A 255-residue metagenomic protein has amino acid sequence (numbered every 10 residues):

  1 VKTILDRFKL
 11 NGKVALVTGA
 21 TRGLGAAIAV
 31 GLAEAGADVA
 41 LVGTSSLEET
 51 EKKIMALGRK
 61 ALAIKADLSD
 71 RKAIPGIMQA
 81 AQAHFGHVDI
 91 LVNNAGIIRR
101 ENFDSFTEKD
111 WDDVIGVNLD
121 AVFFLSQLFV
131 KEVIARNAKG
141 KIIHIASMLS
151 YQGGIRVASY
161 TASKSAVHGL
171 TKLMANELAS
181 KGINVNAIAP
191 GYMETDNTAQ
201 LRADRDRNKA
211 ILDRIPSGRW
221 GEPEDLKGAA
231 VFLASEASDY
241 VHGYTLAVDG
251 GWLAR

Functional and structural regions predicted by a protein language model:
K2, F85, F123, K181-N184 (+1 more regions): C-terminal substrate-recognition "lid" of short-chain dehydrogenase/reductases
V14, T21-R22: Conserved glycine-rich cofactor-binding loop
A35-E49: Conserved glycine-rich Rossmann-like NAD(P)H-binding loop of the short-chain dehydrogenase/reductase
I74, N102-F103, T107-I115, I211: Substrate-binding pocket helix/loop in short-chain dehydrogenase/reductase
S126, S163, T171: Active-site helix of classical SDR
K131, N176-S180, D239: Alpha-helical segment proximal to the catalytic Tyr-Lys
S147: Residue(s) in the substrate-gating loop at a strand-loop-helix junction that position the organic substrate next
